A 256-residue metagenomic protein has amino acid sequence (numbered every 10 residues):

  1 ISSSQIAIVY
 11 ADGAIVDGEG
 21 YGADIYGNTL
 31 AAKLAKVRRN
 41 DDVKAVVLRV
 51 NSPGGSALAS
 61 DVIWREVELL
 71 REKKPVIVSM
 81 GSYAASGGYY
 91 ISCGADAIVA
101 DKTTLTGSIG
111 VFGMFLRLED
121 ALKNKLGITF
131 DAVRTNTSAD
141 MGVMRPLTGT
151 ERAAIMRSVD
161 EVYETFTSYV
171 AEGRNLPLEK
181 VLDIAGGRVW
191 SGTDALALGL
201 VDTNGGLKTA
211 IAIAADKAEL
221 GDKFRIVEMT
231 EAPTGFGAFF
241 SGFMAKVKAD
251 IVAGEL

Functional and structural regions predicted by a protein language model:
I1, R39, E68-R71, V78 (+2 more regions): Assembly/oligomerization interface modules of large self-assembling protein complexes
S3-Q5, Y10-G22, Y26-A35, S158 (+1 more regions): Intrinsic disorder and flexible/low-complexity segments
S4-A7, D42-V46, D96, D222: Envelope-exposed proteins and targeting segments
V9, L48, I91-S92, A195: Hydrophobic alpha-helical segments that mediate membrane insertion or helix-helix packing
Y10-I15, V50-G54, S82, D202 (+2 more regions): A mature extracytoplasmic/lumenal domain signature
I15-V16, Y21-S52, A57-L58, V62: Phosphate-binding active sites in nucleotide-utilizing proteins
V50-V189, D216: Conserved catalytic cores of soluble enzyme domains, especially glycine-rich substrate-binding beta-alpha loops
